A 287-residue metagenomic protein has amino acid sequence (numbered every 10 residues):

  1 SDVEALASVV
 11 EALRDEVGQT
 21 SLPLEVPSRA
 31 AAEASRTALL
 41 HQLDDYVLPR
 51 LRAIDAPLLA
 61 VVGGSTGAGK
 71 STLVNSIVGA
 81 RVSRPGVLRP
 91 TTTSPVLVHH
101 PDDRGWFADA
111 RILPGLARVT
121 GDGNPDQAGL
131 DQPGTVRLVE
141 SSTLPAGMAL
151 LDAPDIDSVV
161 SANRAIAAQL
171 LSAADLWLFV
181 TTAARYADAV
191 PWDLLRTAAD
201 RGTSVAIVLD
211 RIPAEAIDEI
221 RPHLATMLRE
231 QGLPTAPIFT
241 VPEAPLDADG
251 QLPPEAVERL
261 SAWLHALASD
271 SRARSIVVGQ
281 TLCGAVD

Functional and structural regions predicted by a protein language model:
D2-L151: Conserved G1/Walker A P-loop phosphate-binding module
A5-A12, Q19, A31, A38 (+7 more regions): Charged, amphipathic alpha-helical oligomerization/scaffolding segments
A5-S8, A68, T72, P90-T93 (+10 more regions): Charged, alpha-helix-enriched surfaces in structured cytosolic catalytic cores of large nucleotide-utilizing machines
V9-E16, T20-P23, A80, W177 (+2 more regions): Conserved, well-folded catalytic cores of nucleic-acid-processing and energy-transducing macromolecular machines
E33, L51-A53, L58, G63-A68 (+7 more regions): Hydrophobic alpha-helical segments that drive targeting, anchoring, or assembly
V78, P154-D155, T182: Short glycine-/small-residue-rich Rossmann-like dinucleotide-binding loops
R111, G115-A149, S158, A162-P237: Conserved C-terminal guanine-recognition region of P-loop GTPase G domains, centered on the G4
P213, E230-D287: C-terminal end of P-loop GTPase domains and the immediately downstream helical coupling element
